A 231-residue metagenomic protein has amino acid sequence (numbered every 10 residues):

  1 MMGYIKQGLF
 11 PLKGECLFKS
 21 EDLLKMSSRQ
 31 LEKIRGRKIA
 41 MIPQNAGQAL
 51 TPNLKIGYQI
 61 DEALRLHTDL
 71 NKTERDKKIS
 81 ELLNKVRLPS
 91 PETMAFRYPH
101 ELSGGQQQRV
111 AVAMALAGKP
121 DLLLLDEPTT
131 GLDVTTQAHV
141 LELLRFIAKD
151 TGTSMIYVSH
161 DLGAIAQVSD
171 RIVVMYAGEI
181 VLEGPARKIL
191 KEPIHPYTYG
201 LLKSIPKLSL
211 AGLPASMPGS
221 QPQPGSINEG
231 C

Functional and structural regions predicted by a protein language model:
P11-D22: Conserved ABC transporter NBD signature motif
I60, V112, L123, T136 (+1 more regions): Hydrophobic anchor residue at the start of the ABC signature
P89-T93, P185-C231: Short catalytic/signature loops enriched in Gly
R97-L102, Q106: Conserved ABC ATPase signature
A117-D121: A short, proline-enriched helix->beta-strand linker immediately N-terminal to the Walker B motif in ABC-type P-loop
I165-Q167: A short, surface-exposed alpha-helical micro-motif characterized by mixed small hydrophobic and charged/polar residues
